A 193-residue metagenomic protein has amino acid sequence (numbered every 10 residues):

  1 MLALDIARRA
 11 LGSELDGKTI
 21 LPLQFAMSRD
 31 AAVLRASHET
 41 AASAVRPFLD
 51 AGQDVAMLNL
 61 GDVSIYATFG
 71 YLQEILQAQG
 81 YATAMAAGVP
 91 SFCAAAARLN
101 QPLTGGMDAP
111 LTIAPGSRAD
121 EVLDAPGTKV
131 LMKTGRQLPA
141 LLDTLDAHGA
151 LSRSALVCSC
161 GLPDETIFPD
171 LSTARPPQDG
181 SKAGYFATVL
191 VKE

Functional and structural regions predicted by a protein language model:
M1-Y81, G184-T188, K192-E193: Class I S-adenosyl-L-methionine
R8-R9, Y71-L76, N100, T144-A150 (+1 more regions): Short, solvent-exposed amphipathic alpha-helical segments in soluble enzyme and RNA/protein-processing domains
I20-P22, T83, I113, S154-L156: Conserved beta-strand scaffold positions in the cores of enzyme catalytic domains, especially in NTP/NDP-utilizing
A26-A31, A119-E121, L162-D164: A short acidic, often aromatic-flanked loop/helix-cap motif at beta-alpha or helix-coil junctions that lines enzyme
V33-A41, R98-Q101, A125-T128, I167-A174: Short, surface-exposed amphipathic charged segments that create phosphate/polyanion-binding patches used for binding
T40-P47, P102-A114, A174-T188: A polyampholytic, Gly/Pro-enriched intrinsically disordered region
G61-A125: Class I SAM-dependent methyltransferase SAM-binding "motif I" and its flanking Rossmann-like core
L123-E193: A contiguous loop/helix-start segment that scaffolds small-molecule binding in enzyme catalytic cores
